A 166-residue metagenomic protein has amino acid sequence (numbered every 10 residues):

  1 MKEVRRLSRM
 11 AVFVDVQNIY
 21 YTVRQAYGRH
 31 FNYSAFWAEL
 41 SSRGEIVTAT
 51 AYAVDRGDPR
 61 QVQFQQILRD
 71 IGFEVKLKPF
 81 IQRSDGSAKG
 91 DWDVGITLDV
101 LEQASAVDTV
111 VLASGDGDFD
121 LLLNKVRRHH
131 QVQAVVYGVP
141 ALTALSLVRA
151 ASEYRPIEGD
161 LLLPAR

Functional and structural regions predicted by a protein language model:
M1-W92, V132-Q133, T143: Domain-level signal for Mg2+-assisted phosphodiester chemistry and nucleotide/NA-binding surfaces in nucleic-acid
G57-R166: Nuclease catalytic cores that cleave nucleic-acid phosphodiester bonds, predominantly acidic two-metal-ion
